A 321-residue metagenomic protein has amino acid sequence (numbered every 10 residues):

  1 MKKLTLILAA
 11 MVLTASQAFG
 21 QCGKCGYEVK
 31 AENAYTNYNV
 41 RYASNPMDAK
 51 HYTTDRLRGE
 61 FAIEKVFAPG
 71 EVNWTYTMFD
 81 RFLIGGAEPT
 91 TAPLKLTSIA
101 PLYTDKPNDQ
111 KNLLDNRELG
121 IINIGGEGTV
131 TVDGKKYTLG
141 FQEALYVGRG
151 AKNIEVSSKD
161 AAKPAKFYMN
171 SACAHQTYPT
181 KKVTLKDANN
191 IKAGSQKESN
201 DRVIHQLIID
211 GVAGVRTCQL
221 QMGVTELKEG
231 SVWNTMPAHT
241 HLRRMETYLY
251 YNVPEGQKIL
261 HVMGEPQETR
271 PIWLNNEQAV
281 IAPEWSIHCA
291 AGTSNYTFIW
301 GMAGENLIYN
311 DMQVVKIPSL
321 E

Functional and structural regions predicted by a protein language model:
M1-K24: Bacterial Sec-dependent N-terminal signal peptides
Y27-T104, D109-Q110, E118-L119, L320: Hydrophobic, proline/glycine-rich low-complexity stretches
E64-P107, D201-E246: A short glycine-rich, His/Asp/Glu-containing loop-to-beta-strand
T77-F79, D105-L119, V232-T247, E255-G256 (+3 more regions): A short beta-loop-beta micro-motif enriched in histidine and acidic residues
L113-F141, Y251-N276: A short beta-strand-loop-beta hairpin characteristic of the jelly-roll/cupin
G125-C173: Acidic, low-complexity central loop/insert segments
L139-K159, W273-S294, G301-A303: Conserved metal-binding segment of the jelly-roll/cupin
A161-V203, I299-E321: Double-stranded beta-helix
